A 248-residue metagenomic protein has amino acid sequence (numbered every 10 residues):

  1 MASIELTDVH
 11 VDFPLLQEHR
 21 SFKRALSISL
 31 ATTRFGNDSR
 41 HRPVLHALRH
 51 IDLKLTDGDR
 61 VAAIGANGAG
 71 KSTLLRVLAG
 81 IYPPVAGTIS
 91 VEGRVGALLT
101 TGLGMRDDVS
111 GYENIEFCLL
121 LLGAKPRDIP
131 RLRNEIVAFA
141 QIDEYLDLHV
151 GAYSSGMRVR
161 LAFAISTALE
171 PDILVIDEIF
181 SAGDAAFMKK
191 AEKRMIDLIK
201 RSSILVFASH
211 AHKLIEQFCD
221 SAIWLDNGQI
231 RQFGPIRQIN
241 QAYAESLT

Functional and structural regions predicted by a protein language model:
A2-H46, E245: Pre-NBD coupling/linker segments of ABC/ABC-like ATPases
S3-L15, D57-A62, A66-L121: ABC ATPase nucleotide-binding domain signature region
S27-R34, D128-Y145: Conserved ABC ATPase "signature" region
M188-R201: Helical segment within the ABC ATPase nucleotide-binding domain
S209-H210: H-loop/switch region of ABC-family ATPase nucleotide-binding domains
I215-Q217: A short, surface-exposed alpha-helical micro-motif characterized by mixed small hydrophobic and charged/polar residues
N227-G228, Y243: Conserved ABC ATPase "signature" C-loop
F233-G234: ABC ATPase "signature
